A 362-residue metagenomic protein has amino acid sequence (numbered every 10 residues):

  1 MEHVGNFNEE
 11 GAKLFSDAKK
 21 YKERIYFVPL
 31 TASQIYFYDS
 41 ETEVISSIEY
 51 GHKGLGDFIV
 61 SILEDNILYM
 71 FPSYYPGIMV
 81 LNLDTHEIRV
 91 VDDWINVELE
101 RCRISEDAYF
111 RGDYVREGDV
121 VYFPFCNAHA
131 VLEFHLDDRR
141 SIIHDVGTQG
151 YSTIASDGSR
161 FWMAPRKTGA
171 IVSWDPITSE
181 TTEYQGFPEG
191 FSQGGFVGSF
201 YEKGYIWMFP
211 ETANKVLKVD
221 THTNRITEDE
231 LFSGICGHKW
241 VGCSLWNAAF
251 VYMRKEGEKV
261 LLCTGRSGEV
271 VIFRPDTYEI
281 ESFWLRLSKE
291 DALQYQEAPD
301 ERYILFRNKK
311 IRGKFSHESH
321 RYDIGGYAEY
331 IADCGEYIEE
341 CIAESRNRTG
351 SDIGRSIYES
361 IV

Functional and structural regions predicted by a protein language model:
E2-F7, Y50-H52, V91-S105, Q185-F191 (+4 more regions): Surface-exposed loop and turn segments in beta-propeller and other repeat-based domains that flank or scaffold
V4-T31: Beta-strand-rich domains and repeat architectures in extracellular enzymes and scaffolds, especially beta-propellers
G11-D17, G54-L63, L99-Y114, T148-G158 (+3 more regions): Repeated scaffold domains used in trafficking and secretory/extracellular systems, primarily beta-propellers
I25-F27, L68-M70, V121-F123, F161-M163 (+2 more regions): Conserved beta-propeller blade signature
V28, Y36-Y38, L81, P124 (+4 more regions): Hydrophobic/aromatic beta-strand positions that recur at structurally equivalent sites within the blades
L30, S73-Y75, C126, R166 (+2 more regions): Short loop/turn segments immediately following the C-termini of beta-strands
D39-E43, N82-H86, H135-R139, D175-S179 (+2 more regions): Short loop/turn segments that connect beta-strands within beta-propeller blades
R254-E256, V260-V362: Blade-level signature of beta-propeller repeat domains, shared across WD40, Kelch, NHL, RCC1 and BNR/Asp-box propellers
